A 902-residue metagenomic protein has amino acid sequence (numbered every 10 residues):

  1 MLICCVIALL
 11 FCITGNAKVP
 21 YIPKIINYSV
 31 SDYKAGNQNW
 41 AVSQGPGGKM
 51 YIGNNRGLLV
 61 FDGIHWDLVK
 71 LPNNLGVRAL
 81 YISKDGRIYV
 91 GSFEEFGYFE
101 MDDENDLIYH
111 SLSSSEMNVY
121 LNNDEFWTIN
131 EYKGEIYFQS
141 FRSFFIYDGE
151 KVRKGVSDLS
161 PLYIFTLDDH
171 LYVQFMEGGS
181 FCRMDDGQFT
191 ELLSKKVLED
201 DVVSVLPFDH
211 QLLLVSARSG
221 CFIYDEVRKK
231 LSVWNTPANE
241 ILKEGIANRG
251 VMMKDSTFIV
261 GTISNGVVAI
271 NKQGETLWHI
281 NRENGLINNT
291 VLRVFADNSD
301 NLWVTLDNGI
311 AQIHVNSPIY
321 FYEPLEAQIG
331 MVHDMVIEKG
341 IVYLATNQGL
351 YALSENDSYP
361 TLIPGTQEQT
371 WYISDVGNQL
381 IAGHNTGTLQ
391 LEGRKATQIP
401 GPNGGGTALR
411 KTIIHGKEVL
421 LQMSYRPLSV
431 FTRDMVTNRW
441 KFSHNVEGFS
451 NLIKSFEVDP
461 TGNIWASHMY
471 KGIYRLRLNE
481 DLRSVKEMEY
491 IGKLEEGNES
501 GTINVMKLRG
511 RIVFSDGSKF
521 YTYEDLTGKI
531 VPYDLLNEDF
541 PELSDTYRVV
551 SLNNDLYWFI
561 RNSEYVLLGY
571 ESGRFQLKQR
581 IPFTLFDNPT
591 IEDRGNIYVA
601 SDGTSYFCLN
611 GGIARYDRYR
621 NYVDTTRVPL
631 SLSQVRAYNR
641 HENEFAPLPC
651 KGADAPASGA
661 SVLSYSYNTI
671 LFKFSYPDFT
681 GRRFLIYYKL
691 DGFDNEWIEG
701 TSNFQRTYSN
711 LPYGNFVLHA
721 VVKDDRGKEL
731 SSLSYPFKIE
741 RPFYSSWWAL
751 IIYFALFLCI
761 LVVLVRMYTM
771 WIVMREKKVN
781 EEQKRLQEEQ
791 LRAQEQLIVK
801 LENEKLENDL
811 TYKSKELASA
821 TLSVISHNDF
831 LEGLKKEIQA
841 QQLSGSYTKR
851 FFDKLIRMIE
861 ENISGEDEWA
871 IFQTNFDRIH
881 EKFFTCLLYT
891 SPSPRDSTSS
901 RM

Functional and structural regions predicted by a protein language model:
I3-L10: Bacterial N-terminal signal peptides
N16-Q44, L71-G76, Y98-F126, L159-S160 (+21 more regions): Residue-level "micro-hotspots" composed of small/polar
Q44-G47, I82-D85, E131-K133, T166-D168 (+10 more regions): Residue-level detector of Asp-centered blade-edge/turn motifs that repeat once per structural unit in beta-propeller
K49-I52, R87-Y89, E135-F138, L171-V173 (+10 more regions): Conserved beta-propeller blade signature
R56-L58, E94-G97, R142-F145, E177-F181 (+10 more regions): Loop/turn residues immediately N-terminal
D62-H65, M101-E104, D148-K151, M184-Q188 (+10 more regions): Short loop/turn segments that connect beta-strands within beta-propeller blades
E323, S745, A749, V762-S826 (+1 more regions): Cytosolic signal-transmission helices at domain junctions
Y889-T898: Conserved small/polar residues in nucleotide/adenosyl-binding loops
